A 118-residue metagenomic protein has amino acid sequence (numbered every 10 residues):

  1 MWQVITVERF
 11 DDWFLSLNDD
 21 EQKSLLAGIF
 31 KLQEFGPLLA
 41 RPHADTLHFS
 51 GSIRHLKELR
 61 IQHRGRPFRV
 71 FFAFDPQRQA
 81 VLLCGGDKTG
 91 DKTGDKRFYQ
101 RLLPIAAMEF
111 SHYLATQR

Functional and structural regions predicted by a protein language model:
M1-P67, P76-A80, D87-R118: Basic, Lys/Arg-enriched alpha-helical interface segments
